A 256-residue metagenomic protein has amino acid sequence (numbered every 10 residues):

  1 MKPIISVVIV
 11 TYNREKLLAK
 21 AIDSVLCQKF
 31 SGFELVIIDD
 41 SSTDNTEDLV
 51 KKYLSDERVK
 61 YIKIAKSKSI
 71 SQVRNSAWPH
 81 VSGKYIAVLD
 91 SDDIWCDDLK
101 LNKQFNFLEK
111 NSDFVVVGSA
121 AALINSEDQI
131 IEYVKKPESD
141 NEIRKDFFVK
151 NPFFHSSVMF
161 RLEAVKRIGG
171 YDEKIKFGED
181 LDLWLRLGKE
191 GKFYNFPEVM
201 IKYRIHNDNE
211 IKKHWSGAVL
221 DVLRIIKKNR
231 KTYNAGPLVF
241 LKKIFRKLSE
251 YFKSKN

Functional and structural regions predicted by a protein language model:
M1-S216: Nucleotide-sugar donor-binding/catalytic module of glycosyltransferases that assemble extracellular/cell-envelope
F114, F193, K212-N256: Non-catalytic, C-terminal membrane-associated alpha-helical segments of glycosyltransferases
